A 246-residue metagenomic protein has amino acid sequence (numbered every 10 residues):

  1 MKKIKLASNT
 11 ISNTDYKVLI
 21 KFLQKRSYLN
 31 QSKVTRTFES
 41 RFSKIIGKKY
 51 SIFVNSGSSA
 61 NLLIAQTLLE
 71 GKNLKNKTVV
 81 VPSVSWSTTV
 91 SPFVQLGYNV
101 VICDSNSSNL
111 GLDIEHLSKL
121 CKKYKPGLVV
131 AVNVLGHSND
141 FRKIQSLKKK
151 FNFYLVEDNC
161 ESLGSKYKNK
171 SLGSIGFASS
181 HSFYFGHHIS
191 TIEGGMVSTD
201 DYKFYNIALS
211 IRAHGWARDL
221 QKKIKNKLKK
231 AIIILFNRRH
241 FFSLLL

Functional and structural regions predicted by a protein language model:
M1-Y28, F153: N-terminal "arm"/small-domain region of PLP-dependent enzymes with the aminotransferase-like
L23, S43, F93, C121 (+1 more regions): A generic structural signal for well-ordered alpha-helical segments
Q31-T35, G57-N61, W86, L110 (+2 more regions): Conserved donor sugar-nucleotide recognition element shared by glycan-biosynthetic enzymes
K33-T78, P92-V94, I102: Phosphate-binding glycine-rich loop
A65-K123: Conserved PLP-anchoring active-site segment centered on the Schiff-base-forming lysine
Q95, S174, S210: Phosphate-coordinating loops and pocket residues in cytosolic domains that bind phosphorylated ligands
S108-I207: Active-site phosphate-binding strand-loop segment of PLP-dependent enzymes
H188-L246: Conserved core segment of the aminotransferase class I/II
